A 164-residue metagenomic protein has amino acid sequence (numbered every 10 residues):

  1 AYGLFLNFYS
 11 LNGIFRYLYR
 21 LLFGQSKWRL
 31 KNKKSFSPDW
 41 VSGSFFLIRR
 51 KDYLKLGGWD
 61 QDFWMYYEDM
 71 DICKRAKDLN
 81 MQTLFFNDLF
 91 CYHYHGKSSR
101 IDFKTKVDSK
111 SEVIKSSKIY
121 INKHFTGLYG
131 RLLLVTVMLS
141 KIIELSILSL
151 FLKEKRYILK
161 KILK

Functional and structural regions predicted by a protein language model:
A1-L11, L56-Q61, M65-Y67, Q82-L84 (+4 more regions): Membrane-proximal envelope and lipid/glycan-remodeling enzymes
A1-L56: Acidic/His-rich active-site region of diverse nucleotide-sugar glycosyltransferases
L4-S10, K27-L30, D69-D78, H93-G96: Short, mixed-charge, low-aromatic patches
N7, I119, K161: Charged/polar, solvent-exposed surface patches and flexible loops
K33, D39-F90: A short, conserved alpha-helix in the catalytic core of glycosyltransferases
K74, D78-E154: Active-site-adjacent helix/loop segment of glycosyltransferases that harbors family-specific signature motifs
K155-K164: Membrane-interface aromatic/basic loop that binds lipid-linked glycans or pyrophosphate carriers, typified by
